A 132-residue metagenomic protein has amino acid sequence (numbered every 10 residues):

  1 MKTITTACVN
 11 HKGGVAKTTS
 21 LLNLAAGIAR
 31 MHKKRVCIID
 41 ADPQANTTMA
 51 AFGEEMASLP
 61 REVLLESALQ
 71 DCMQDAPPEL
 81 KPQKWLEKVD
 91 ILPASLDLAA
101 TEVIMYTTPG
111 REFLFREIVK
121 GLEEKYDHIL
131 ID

Functional and structural regions predicted by a protein language model:
M1-I131: P-loop NTP-binding core
